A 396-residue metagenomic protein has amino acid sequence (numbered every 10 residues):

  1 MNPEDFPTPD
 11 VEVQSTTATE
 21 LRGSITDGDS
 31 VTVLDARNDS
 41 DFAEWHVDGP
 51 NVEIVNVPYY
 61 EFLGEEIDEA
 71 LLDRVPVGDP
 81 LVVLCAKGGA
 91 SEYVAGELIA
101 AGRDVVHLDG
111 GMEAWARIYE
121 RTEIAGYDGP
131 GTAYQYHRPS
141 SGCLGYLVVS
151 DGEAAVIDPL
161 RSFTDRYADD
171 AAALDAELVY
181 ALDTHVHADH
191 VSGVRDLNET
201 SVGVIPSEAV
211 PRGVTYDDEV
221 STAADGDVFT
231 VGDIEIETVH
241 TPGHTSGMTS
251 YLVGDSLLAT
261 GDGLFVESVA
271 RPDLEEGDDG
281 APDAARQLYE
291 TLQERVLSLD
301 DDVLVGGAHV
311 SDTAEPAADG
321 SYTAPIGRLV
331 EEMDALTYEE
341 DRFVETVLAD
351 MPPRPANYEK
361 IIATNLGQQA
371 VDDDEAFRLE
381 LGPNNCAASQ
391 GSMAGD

Functional and structural regions predicted by a protein language model:
N2-Q14, T19, D29, S40 (+5 more regions): Accessory terminal helices/loops
T8-D79: Positively charged, proline/Ser/Thr-rich regional signature most characteristic of the Rhodanese/CDC25-like
R37, A90, L160, H187 (+5 more regions): Catalytic metal-binding/acid-base residues of hydrolase active sites
N38, I124-A173, Y251-G261, V266-E267: Conserved beta-strand hairpin/beta-sheet module of binuclear metal-dependent hydrolase folds, prominently
V57, E65-E113: Catalytic cysteine-centered active loop of the rhodanese-like fold, especially the PTP/DSP P-loop
E61, R117, R161-I234, V239: Active-site HxH/HxHxD metal-binding segment of metal-dependent hydrolases
H107-A125: Cysteine-dependent PTP/DSP-like catalytic domain, specifically the C-terminal lobe
A154, R161-F163, A176-V179, T245-A349: Metallo-beta-lactamase
